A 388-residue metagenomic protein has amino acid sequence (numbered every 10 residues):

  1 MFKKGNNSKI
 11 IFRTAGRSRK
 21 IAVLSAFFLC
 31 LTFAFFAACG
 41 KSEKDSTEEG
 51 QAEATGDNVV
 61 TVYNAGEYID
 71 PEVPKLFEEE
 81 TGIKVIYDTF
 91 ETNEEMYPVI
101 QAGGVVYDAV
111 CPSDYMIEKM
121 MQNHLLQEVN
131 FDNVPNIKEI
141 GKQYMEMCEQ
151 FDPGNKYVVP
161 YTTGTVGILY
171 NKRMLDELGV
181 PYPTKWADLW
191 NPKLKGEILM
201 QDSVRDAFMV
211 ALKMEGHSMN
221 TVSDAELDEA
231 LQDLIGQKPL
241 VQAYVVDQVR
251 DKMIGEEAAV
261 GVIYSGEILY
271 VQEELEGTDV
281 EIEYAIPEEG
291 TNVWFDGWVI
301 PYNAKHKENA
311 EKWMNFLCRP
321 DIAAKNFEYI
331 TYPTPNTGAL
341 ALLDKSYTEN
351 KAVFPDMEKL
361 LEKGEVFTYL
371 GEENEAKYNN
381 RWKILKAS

Functional and structural regions predicted by a protein language model:
M1-V59, S388: Short, low-complexity disordered leader/linker segments with a strong preference for bacterial N-terminal type II
D45, G50-K119, D251: Early extracytoplasmic/lumenal segment of secretory-pathway proteins
D57-N58, T81-I83, V105-D108, L194-I198 (+4 more regions): Loop/turn elements at helix/coil->beta-strand transitions in domains of secreted/extracellular proteins
G66, V106, C111-E257: Extracytoplasmic ligand-binding site segments that recognize negatively charged/polar headgroups
M116-K119, V260-D279: A ligand-binding cleft/hinge motif common to bilobed small-molecule-binding domains
L227-G236, Q242, T278-Y302: Periplasmic-binding protein-like
P301-E362: Mature extracytoplasmic/periplasmic domains
E358-S388: Conserved C-terminal helix/tail region of periplasmic/extracytoplasmic solute-binding proteins
